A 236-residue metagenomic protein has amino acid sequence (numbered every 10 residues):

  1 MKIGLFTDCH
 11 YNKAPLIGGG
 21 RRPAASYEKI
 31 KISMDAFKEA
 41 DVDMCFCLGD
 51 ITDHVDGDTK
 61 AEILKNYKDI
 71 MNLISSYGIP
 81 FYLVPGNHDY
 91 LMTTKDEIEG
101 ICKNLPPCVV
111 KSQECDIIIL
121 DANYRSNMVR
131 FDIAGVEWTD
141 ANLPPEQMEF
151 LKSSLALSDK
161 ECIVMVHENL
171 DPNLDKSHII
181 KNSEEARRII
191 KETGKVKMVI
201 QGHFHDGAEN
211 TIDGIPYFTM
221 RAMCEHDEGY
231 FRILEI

Functional and structural regions predicted by a protein language model:
M1, D43, P107, C115 (+1 more regions): Alpha/beta-hydrolase fold active-site loops
M1-A61, S153, L157: N-terminal active-site segment of His-dependent metallophosphoesterases
L5-T7, M44-D50, F81-N87, L120 (+3 more regions): Active-site neighborhood of phospho(di)ester-bond hydrolases with catalytic His/Asp-centered motifs
Y11, D53, Y124, L170 (+2 more regions): Short, glycine/acidic-enriched loop or turn micro-motifs at the edges of active sites
K13-I17, D53-G57, L91-M92, N127-V129 (+1 more regions): A short acidic, helix-capping loop that chelates divalent metal ions and anchors anionic groups
I17-R21, G57-E62, K95-D96, W138 (+1 more regions): Short, solvent-exposed loop/turn segments at secondary-structure boundaries
C47, S153-L174: Short acidic, glycine-rich surface-loop motifs adjacent to enzyme active sites
K60-K152, L157, E185-K195, E209-I236: Extended active-site neighborhood of metal-dependent phosphoesterases/phosphodiesterases
